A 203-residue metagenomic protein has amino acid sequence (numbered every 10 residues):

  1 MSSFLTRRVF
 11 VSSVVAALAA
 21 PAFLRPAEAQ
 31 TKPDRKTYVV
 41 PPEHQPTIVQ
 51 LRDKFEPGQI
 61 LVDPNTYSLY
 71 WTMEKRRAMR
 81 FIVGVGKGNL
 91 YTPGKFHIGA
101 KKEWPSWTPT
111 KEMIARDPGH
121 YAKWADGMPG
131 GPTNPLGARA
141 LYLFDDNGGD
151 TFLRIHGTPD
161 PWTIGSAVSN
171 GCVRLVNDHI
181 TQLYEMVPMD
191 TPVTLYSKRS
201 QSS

Functional and structural regions predicted by a protein language model:
M1-L18: N-terminal secretory signal peptides and thylakoid transit peptides that target proteins across membranes
F4, P135, R174: Short aromatic/basic micro-patch
R25-A29: Sec/Tat signal peptide C-region and signal peptidase I cleavage site
Q30-K36: Cleaved targeting-peptide boundary
T37-L153, S203: Gly/Pro-biased beta-strand-loop elements
H156: Histidine-centered active-site/metal-ligand motif
T163-G171: Short, basic/aromatic beta-hairpin or loop at an interaction surface
V173-R174, D178-S203: N-terminal targeting pre-sequences for secretion and organelle import
